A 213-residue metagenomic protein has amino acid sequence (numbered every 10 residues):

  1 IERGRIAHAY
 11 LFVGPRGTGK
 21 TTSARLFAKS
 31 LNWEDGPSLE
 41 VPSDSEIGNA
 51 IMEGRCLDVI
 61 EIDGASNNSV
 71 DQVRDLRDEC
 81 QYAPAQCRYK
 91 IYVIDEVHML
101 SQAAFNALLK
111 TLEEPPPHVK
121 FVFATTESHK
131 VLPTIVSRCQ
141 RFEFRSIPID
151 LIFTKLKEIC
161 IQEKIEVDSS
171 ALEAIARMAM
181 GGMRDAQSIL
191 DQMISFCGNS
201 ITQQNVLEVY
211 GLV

Functional and structural regions predicted by a protein language model:
I1-R141, L151: P-loop/Walker A NTP-binding region and its immediately flanking N-terminal helices in P-loop NTPase folds
T18, A24, K29, R55-C56 (+2 more regions): Extended, largely alpha-helical regulatory/partner-binding modules appended to the mid-to-C-terminal parts
